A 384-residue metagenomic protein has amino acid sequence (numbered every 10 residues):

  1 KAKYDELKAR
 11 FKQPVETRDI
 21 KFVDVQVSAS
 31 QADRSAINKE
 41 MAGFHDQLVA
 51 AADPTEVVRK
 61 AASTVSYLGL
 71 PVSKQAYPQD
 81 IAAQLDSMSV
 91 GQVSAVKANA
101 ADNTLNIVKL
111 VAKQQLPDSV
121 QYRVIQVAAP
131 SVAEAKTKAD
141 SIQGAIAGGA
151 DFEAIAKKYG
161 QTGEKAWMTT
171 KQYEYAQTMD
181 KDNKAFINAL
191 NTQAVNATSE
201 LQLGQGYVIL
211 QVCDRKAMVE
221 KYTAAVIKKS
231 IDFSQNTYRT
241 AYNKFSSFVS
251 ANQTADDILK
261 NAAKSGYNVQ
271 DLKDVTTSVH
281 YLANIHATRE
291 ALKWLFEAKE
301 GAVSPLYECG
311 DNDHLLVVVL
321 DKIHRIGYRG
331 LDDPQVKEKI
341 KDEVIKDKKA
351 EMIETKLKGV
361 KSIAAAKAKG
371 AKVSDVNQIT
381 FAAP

Functional and structural regions predicted by a protein language model:
K1, K8-V49, K60-Q84, N106-A147 (+5 more regions): Well-structured core secondary-structure elements of compact alpha/beta domains
K1, V15-I20, V58-K60, K97-A100 (+4 more regions): Short coil/turn segments at secondary-structure boundaries
K12-V15, G91, K97-D102, A194-Q205 (+2 more regions): Short, low-complexity cationic-aromatic patches
E40-G43, Q47, S87, N99 (+2 more regions): Eukaryotic gene-expression regulator signature that favors modular helical reader/repeat domains and their
P54-S63, F152-Q161, N261-Y267, I363-K372: Short, well-ordered alpha-helical segments enriched in acidic and aromatic residues
L85-S89, A189-A194, L295-A298, P384: Soluble sensory domains of the PAS superfamily and closely related sensory modules
G149-E153, D313: Loop/turn elements at helix/coil->beta-strand transitions in domains of secreted/extracellular proteins
L259-V317: Long hydrophobic segments that form regular secondary structure
